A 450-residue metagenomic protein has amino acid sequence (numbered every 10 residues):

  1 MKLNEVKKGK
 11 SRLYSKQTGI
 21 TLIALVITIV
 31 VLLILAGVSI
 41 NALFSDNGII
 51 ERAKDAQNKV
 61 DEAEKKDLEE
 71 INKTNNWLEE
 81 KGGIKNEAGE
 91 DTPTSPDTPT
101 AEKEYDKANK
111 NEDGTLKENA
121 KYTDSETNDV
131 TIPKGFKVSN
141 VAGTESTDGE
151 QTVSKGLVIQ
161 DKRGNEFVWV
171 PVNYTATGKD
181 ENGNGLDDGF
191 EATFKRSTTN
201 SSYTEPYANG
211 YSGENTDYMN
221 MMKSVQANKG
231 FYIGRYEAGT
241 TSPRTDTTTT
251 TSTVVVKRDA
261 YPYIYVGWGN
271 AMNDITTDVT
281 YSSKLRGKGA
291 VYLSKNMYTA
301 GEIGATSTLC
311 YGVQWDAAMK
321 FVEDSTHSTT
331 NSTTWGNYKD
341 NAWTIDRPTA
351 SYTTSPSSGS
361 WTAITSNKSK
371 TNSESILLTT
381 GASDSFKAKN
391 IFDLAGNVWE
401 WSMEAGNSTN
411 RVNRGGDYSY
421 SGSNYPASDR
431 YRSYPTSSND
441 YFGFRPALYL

Functional and structural regions predicted by a protein language model:
M1-T18: N-terminal leader/signal peptides at the extreme start of proteins
Q17-N41: N-terminal single-pass transmembrane signal-anchor helix
A42-K65: Aliphatic-rich helix starts adjacent to a transmembrane/signal segment
N86-T100: Ser/Thr/Gly/Pro-rich low-complexity, disordered linker/stalk segments of secreted and cell-surface proteins
P96-D180, S307: GGW-centered surface loops in extracellular recognition modules
R163-G164, E191, R196-D393, L450: Short aromatic-cysteine micro-motif
N173-A176, Y236-T240, Q314, M403-S408 (+2 more regions): Acidic glycine-/aspartate-rich tracts in secreted/extracellular proteins
L285, C310, S385-F386, S408-L450: Disulfide-stabilized, aromatic/cysteine-rich ligand-recognition loop
